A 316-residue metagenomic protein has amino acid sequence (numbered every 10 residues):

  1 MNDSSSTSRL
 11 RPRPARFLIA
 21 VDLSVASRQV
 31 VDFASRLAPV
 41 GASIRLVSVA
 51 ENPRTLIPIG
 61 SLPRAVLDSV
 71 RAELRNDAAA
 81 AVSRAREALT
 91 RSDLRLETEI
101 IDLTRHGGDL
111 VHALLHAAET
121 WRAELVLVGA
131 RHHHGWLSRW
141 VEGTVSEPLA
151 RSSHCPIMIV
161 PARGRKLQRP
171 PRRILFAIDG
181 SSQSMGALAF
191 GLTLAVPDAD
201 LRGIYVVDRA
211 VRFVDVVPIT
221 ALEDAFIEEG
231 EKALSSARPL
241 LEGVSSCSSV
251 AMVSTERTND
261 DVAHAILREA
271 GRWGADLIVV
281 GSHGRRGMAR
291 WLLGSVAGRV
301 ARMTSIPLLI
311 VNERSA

Functional and structural regions predicted by a protein language model:
M1-P12, R86-V126, P239-I278, S315-A316: Structural beta-alpha unit
D3-A72, L94-E97, P170-T220, D224-I227 (+4 more regions): Small/aliphatic-rich secondary-structure junction motif
D32, L115, E147, A189 (+4 more regions): Active-site phosphate/pyrophosphate- and oxyanion-stabilizing loops and adjacent acidic/basic residues in soluble
D109, L125-P148, P171, L277-R299: Glycine-rich, Arg-bearing micro-motifs that act as flexible, cationic patches
V128-A130, P156-R163, L308-N312: Short beta-strand elements of ligand-binding domains
V145, S153-H154, V296, T304: Short, structured coil segments at secondary-structure junctions
D261-A316: Protein-protein interaction modules outside structured cores
